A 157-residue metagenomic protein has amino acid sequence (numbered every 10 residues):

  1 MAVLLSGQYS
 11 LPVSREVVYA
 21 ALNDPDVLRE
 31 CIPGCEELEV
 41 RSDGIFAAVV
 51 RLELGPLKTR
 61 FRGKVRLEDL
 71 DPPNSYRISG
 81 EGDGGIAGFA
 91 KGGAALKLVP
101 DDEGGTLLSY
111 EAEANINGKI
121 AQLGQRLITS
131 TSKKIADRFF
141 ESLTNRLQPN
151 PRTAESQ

Functional and structural regions predicted by a protein language model:
M1-I45, V49-E53, E103, A154-Q157: Hydrophobic ligand-binding cavity/cleft-lining segments
A2-Q8, I45-A47, R60-R62, S75 (+2 more regions): Intrinsic-disorder/low-complexity, polar/charged segments enriched in Ser/Thr/Lys/Arg/Asp/Glu/Gln
G7-Y9, C35-E36, G63-D69, G92-P100: Hydrophobic/aromatic beta-strand elements that line small-molecule binding cavities or substrate pockets in beta-rich
S10-S14, R51-G55, E68-L70, E81 (+2 more regions): Solvent-exposed residues in well-ordered beta-strands and their adjoining turns, especially edge/terminal strands
L28, G34, E53, L57 (+3 more regions): Glycine-rich, flexible loop/turn motifs
E39-G82, R138: Glycine-rich portal/gate segments that line the openings of hydrophobic small-molecule binding cavities
G82-T131: Beta-strand/loop substructures that line and gate deep hydrophobic ligand-binding cavities in soluble
K119-S156: A conserved amphipathic terminal alpha-helix motif
